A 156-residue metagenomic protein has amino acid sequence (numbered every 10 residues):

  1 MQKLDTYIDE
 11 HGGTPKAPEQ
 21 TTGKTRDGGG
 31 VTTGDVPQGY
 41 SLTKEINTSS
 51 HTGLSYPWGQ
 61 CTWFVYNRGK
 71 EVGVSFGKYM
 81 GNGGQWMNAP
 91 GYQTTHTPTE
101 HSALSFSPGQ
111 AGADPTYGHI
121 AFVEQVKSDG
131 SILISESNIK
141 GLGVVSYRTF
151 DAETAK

Functional and structural regions predicted by a protein language model:
M1-E45: Hydrophobic packing segments in regular secondary structure
Q2, T6-E10, K78, N88-P90 (+2 more regions): Polar/charged alpha-helical tracts
K16-E19, G23, G83-N88, L142 (+1 more regions): A sequence-level detector of short, solvent-exposed, charge-rich linear segments
D27-S137: Secreted/periplasmic proteins that engage bacterial cell-wall peptidoglycan
V126-K156: Aromatic- and glycine-rich peptidoglycan recognition patches
